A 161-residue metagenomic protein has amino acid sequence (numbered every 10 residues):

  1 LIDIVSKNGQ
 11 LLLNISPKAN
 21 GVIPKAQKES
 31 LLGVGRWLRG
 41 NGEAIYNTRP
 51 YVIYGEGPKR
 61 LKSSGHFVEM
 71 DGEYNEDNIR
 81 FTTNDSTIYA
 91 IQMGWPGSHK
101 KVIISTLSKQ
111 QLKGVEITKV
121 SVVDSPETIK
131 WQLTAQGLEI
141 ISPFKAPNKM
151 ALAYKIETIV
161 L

Functional and structural regions predicted by a protein language model:
L1-L161: Mature catalytic domains of secreted/periplasmic carbohydrate-active enzymes
